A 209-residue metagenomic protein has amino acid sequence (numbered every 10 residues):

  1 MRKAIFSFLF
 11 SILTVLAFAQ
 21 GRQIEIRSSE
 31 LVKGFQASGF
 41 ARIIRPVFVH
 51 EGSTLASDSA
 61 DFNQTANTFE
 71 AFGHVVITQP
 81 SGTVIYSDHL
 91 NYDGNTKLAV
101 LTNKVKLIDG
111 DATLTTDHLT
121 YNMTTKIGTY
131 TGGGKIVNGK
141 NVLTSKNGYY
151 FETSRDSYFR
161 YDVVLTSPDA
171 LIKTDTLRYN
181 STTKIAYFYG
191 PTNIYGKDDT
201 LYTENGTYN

Functional and structural regions predicted by a protein language model:
M1-I24: Bacterial Sec-dependent N-terminal signal peptides
Q20-N209: N-terminal amphipathic/hydrophobic interface segments
